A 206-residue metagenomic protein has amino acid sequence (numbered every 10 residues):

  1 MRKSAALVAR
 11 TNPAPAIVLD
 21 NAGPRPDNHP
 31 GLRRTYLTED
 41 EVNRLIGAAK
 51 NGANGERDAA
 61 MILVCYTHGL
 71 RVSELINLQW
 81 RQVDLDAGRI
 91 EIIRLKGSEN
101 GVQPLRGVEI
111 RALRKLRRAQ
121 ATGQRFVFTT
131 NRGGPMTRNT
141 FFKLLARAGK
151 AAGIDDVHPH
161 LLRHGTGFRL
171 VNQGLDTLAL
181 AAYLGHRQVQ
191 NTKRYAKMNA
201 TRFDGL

Functional and structural regions predicted by a protein language model:
M1-L206: Conserved catalytic core of the tyrosine transesterase superfamily
